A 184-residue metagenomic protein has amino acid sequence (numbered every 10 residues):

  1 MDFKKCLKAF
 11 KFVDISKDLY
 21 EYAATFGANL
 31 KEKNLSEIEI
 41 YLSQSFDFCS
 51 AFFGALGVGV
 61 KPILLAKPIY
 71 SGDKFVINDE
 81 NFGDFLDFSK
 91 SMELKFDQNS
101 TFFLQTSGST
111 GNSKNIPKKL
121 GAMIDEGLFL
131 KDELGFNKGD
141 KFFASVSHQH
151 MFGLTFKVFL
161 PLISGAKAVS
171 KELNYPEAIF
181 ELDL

Functional and structural regions predicted by a protein language model:
M1-L35, K118-G121: Conserved AMP-binding/adenylate-forming core of the ANL superfamily
F3-L7, S89-Q105, D125, G135-F143: Conserved pre-ATP/AMP-binding loop-to-beta segment of ANL
D18, Y22-I69, D140-H148: Conserved AMP-binding/adenylate-forming
N34-E37, S71-D73, D97-T101, N137-G139 (+1 more regions): A general structural motif
Q44, D87-F88: Active-site diphosphate/adenylate-binding microenvironment
G59, S109, G165: Conserved G/P- and acidic residue-centered "switch" motifs that form tight phosphate/ATP-binding loops in soluble
K74-N81, K114-E133, N137, K141-L184: AMP-binding/adenylate-forming
S100-P117: Conserved adenylation A10 loop of the ANL superfamily
